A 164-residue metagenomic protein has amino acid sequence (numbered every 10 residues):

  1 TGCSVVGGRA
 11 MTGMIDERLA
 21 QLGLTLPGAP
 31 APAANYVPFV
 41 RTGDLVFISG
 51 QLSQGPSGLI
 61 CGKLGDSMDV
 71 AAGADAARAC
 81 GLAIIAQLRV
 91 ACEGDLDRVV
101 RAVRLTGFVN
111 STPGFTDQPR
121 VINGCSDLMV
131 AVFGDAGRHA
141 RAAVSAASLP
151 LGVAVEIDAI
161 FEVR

Functional and structural regions predicted by a protein language model:
M11-R164: Short, polar/acidic, helix-capping and beta-turn segments at strand->helix junctions that line the mouths
